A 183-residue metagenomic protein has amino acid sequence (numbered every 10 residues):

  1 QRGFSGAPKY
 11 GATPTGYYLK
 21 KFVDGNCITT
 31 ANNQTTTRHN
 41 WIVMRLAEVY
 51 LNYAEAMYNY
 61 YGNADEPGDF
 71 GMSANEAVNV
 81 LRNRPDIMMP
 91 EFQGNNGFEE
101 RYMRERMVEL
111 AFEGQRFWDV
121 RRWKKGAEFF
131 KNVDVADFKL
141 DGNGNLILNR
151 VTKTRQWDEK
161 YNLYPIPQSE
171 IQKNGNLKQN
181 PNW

Functional and structural regions predicted by a protein language model:
Q1-W183: Acidic/polar-rich alpha-helix caps and helix-coil junctions
